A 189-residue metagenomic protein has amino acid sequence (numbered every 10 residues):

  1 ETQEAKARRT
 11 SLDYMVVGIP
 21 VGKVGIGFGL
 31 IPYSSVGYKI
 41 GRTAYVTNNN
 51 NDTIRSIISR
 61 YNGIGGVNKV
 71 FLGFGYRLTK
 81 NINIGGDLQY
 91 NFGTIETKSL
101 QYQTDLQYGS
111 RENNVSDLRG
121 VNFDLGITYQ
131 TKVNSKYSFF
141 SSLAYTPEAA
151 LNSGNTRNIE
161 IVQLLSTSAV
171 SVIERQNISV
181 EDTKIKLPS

Functional and structural regions predicted by a protein language model:
E1-S189: Subset of outer-membrane beta-barrel
